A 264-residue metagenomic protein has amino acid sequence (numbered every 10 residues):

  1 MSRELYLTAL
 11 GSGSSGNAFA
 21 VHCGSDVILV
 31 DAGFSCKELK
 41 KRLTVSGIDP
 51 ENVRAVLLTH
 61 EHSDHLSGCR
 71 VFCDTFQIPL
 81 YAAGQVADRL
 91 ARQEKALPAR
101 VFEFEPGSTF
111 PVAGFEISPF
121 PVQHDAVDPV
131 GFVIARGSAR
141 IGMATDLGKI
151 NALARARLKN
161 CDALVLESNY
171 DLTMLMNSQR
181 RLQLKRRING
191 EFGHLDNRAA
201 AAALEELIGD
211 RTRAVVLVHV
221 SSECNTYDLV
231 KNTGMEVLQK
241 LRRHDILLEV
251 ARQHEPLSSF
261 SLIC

Functional and structural regions predicted by a protein language model:
M1-S46, V130-T145, A163: Conserved beta-strand hairpin/beta-sheet module of binuclear metal-dependent hydrolase folds, prominently
T8-A18, T59-C69, A91, P119: Structured catalytic core of nucleotide-sugar glycosyltransferases
V30-G33, R54-E61, Y81-G84, G142-T145 (+3 more regions): Active-site neighborhood of phospho(di)ester-bond hydrolases with catalytic His/Asp-centered motifs
C36-A82, D162: Active-site metal-binding motif and surrounding structural segment of the metallo-beta-lactamase
H62-L66, A87-R89, A126-V127, K149-A152 (+2 more regions): Active-site environment of divalent metal-dependent phosphoester hydrolases
S67-F76, A91-Q93, N225-N232: Metal-dependent catalytic neighborhoods of phosphoester/phosphodiester hydrolases
G84-G131, A135-S138: Metallo-beta-lactamase
A152-R252: Cap/insert and terminal regions of metallo-dependent hydrolase folds
